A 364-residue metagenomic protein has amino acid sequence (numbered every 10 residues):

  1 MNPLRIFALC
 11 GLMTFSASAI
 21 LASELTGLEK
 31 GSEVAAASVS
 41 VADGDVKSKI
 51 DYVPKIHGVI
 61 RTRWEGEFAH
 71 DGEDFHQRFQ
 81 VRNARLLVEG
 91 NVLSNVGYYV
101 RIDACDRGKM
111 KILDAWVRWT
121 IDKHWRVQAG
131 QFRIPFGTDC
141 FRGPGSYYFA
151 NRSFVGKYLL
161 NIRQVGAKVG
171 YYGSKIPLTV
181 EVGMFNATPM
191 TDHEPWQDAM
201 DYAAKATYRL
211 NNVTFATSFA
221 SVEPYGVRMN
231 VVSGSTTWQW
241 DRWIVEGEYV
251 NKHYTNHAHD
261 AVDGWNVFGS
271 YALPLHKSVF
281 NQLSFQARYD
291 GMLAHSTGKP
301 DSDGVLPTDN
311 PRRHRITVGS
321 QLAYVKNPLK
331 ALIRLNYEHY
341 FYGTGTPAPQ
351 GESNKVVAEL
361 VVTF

Functional and structural regions predicted by a protein language model:
M1-I6: Positively charged n-region of N-terminal signal peptides that target proteins for export
F7-R61, F364: N-terminal periplasmic/intermembrane-space "pro-region" immediately following the signal or transit peptide
S18-L21, D139, S146, D192 (+2 more regions): Residue-level signature of transmembrane alpha-helix interfaces in integral membrane proteins
E24-G31, H70-D74, L93, R118-T120 (+2 more regions): Outer-membrane beta-barrel pore domains
V41-P189, D198-Y202, A206-T214, N266-K277 (+3 more regions): Outer membrane beta-barrel
T62, K123, E194, T236-D241: Short, low-complexity intrinsically disordered segments
E194-P195, P349: Short consensus segments that form the blades of beta-propeller domains, in both extracellular/periplasmic
P195-A199, D260-V262: Interfacial loop-to-helix transition and helix-capping segments at the boundaries of transmembrane helices
